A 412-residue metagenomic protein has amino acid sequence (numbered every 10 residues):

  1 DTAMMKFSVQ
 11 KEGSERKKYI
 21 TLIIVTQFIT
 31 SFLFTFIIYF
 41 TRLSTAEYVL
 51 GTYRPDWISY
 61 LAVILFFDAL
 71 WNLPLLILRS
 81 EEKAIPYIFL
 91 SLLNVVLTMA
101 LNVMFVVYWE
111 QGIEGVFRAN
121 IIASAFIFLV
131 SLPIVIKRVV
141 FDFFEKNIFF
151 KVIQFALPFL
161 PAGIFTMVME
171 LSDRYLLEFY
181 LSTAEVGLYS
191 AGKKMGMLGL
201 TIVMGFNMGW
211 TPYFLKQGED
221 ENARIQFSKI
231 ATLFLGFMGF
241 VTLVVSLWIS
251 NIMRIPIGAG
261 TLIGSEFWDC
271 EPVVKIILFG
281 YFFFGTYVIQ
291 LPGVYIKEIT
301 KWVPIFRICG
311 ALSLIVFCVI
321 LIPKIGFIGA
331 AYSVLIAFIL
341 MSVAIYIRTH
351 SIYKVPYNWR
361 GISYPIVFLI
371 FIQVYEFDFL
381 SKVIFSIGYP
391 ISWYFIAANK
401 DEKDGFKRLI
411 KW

Functional and structural regions predicted by a protein language model:
D1-G13, S80, G196-T232, Q290-I296: Helix-loop junctions and terminal segments of transmembrane helices in multi-pass membrane transport/translocation
D1-K6, Y60-R79, L90-N102, G115-L132 (+6 more regions): Short runs within selected transmembrane alpha-helices of multi-pass transporters and secretion channels
T21-L50, M104, L129, S228-F284 (+1 more regions): Alpha-helical transmembrane segments of multi-pass membrane transport and lipid-handling proteins
A46-Y48, I164-L198, G209, Y213-K216 (+1 more regions): Helix-terminus/linker motif at the lipid-water interface of multi-pass membrane proteins
P55-D56, I113, K151-F155, F159 (+3 more regions): Interfacial/gating helices of multi-pass transporter permease domains
I113-G115, L129-E170, Y213-I225, I352-Y364 (+1 more regions): Interhelical loop/hinge segments that connect adjacent transmembrane helices in multipass membrane
D173-Y175, G187-M204, T211, T232-G236 (+3 more regions): Alpha-helical transmembrane segments of polytopic membrane transporters and translocases
Q373-W412: Membrane-proximal transmembrane or re-entrant/amphipathic helices at the cytosolic face
